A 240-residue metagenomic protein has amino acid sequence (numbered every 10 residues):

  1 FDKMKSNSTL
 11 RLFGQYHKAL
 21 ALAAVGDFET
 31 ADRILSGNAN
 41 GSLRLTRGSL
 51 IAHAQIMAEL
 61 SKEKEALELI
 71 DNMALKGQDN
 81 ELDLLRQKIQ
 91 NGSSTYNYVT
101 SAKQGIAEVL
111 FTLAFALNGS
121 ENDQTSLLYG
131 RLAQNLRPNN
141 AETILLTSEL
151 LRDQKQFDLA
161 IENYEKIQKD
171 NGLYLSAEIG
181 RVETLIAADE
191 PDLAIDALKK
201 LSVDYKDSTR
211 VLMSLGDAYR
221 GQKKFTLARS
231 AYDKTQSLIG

Functional and structural regions predicted by a protein language model:
M4-L10, S94-V109, G240: TPR-adjacent "capping" and linker segments in tetratricopeptide-repeat scaffold/adaptor proteins
T9, L43-R44, G77-Q78, Q104 (+4 more regions): Short coil turns that delineate tetratricopeptide repeat
G14, S49, L82-D83, V109 (+3 more regions): TPR alpha-solenoid repeat register
A24, E59, G92, G119 (+3 more regions): Register position in tetratricopeptide repeats
